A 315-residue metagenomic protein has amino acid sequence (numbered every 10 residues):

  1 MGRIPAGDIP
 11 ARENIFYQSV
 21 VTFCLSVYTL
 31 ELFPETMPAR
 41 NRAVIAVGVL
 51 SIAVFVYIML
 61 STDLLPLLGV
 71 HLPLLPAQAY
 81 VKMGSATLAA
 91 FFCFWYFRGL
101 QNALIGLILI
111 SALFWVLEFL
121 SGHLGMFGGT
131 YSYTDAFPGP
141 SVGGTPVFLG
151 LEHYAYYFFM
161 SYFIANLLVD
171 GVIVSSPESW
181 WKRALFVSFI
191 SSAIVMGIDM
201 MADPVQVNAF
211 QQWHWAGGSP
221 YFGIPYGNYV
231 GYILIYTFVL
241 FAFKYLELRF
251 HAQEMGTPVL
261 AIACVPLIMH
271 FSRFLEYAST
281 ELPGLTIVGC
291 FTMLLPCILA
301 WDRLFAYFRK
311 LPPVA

Functional and structural regions predicted by a protein language model:
D8, N14-Y17, Y28: Intrinsic-disorder-associated, low-complexity terminal segments enriched in Asp/Asn/His/Tyr and depleted of Lys/Arg
V20: Non-catalytic, largely sequence-independent nucleic-acid-binding elements associated with nucleic-acid processing
C24-A315: Aromatic-rich, lipid-facing transmembrane alpha helices and their immediate juxtamembrane interface loops in integral
